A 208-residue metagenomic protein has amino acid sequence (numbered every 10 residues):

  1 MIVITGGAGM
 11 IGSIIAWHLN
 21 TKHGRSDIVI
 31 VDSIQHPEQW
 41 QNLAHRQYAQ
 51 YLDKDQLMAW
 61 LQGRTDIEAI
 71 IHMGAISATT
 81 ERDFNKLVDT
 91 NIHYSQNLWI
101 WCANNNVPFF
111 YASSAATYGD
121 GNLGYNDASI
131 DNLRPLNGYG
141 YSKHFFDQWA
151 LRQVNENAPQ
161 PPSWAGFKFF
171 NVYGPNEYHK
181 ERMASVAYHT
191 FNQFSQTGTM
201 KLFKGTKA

Functional and structural regions predicted by a protein language model:
I2-K22: N-terminal Rossmann NAD(P)H-binding glycine-rich loop of SDR-like oxidoreductase domains
T5, V31, I70-G74, Y111-A115 (+1 more regions): SDR active-site strand-loop-helix element
I30-L57: Glycine-rich phosphate-binding loop and adjoining beta1-alpha1-beta2 segment of Rossmann-like nucleotide-binding folds
H45, K54-T90: NAD(P)H-binding glycine-rich loop region in Rossmannoid oxidoreductase-like domains and their noncatalytic homologs
E68, A75, N85, D89-Q96 (+4 more regions): Conserved internal alpha-helix in NAD(P)-dependent oxidoreductase domains
H72, N97-L136: Conserved Rossmann-fold NAD(P)-dependent oxidoreductase catalytic core, especially the SDR/UDP-sugar
L123, Q148-A208: NAD(P)-dependent short-chain dehydrogenase/reductase
S142: Active-site helix of classical SDR
